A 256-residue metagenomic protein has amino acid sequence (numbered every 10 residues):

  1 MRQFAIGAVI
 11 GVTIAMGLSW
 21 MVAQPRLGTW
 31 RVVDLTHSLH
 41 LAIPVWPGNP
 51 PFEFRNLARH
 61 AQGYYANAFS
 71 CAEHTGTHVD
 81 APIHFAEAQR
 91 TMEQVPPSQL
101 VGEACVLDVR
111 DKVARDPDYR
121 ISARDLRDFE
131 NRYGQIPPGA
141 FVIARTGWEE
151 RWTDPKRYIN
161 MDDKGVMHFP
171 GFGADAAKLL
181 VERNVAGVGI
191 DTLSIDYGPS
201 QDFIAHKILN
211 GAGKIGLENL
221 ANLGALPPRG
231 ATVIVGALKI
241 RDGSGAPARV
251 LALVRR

Functional and structural regions predicted by a protein language model:
R2-G11, A15-R256: Active-/binding-site microenvironments in catalytic and ligand-binding cores
